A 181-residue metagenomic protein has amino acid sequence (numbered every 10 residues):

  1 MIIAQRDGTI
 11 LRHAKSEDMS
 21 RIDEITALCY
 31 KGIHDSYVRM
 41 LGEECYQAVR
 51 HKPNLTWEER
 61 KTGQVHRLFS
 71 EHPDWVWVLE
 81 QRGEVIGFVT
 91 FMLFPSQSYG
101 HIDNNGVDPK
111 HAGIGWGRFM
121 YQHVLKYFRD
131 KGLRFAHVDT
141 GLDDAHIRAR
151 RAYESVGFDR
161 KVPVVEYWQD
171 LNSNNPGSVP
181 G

Functional and structural regions predicted by a protein language model:
M1-A4, T140, S155-G181: Terminal substrate-recognition subdomain of acyl/acetyltransferases
T9-I10: Extreme N-terminal starter segment of soluble prokaryotic enzymes
H13-S20, E24-Y99, D103, D108 (+3 more regions): Acetyl-CoA-dependent GNAT
Y99, F135-H137: Structural preference for beta-strand elements that scaffold enzyme active sites
V107, G113-K126, R151, S155: Conserved acetyl-CoA-binding loop-helix of GNAT-fold acetyltransferases
A112, H137-A149, W168-L171: Conserved beta-strand-loop-alpha-helix junction that forms the acyl-donor binding cleft
I114, K131-R134: Short coil/turn segments at alpha/beta junctions that flank glycine-rich nucleotide-binding fingerprints
R118, D130, L142-P163: Conserved active-site alpha-helix within GNAT-family acetyltransferase domains
